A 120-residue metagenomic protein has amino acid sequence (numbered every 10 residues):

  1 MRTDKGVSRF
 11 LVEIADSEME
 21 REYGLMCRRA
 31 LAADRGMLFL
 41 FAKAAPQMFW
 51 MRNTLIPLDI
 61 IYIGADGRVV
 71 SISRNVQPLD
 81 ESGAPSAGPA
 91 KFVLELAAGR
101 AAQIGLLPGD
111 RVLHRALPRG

Functional and structural regions predicted by a protein language model:
M1-G120: Compact, glycine-rich, soluble single-domain proteins
